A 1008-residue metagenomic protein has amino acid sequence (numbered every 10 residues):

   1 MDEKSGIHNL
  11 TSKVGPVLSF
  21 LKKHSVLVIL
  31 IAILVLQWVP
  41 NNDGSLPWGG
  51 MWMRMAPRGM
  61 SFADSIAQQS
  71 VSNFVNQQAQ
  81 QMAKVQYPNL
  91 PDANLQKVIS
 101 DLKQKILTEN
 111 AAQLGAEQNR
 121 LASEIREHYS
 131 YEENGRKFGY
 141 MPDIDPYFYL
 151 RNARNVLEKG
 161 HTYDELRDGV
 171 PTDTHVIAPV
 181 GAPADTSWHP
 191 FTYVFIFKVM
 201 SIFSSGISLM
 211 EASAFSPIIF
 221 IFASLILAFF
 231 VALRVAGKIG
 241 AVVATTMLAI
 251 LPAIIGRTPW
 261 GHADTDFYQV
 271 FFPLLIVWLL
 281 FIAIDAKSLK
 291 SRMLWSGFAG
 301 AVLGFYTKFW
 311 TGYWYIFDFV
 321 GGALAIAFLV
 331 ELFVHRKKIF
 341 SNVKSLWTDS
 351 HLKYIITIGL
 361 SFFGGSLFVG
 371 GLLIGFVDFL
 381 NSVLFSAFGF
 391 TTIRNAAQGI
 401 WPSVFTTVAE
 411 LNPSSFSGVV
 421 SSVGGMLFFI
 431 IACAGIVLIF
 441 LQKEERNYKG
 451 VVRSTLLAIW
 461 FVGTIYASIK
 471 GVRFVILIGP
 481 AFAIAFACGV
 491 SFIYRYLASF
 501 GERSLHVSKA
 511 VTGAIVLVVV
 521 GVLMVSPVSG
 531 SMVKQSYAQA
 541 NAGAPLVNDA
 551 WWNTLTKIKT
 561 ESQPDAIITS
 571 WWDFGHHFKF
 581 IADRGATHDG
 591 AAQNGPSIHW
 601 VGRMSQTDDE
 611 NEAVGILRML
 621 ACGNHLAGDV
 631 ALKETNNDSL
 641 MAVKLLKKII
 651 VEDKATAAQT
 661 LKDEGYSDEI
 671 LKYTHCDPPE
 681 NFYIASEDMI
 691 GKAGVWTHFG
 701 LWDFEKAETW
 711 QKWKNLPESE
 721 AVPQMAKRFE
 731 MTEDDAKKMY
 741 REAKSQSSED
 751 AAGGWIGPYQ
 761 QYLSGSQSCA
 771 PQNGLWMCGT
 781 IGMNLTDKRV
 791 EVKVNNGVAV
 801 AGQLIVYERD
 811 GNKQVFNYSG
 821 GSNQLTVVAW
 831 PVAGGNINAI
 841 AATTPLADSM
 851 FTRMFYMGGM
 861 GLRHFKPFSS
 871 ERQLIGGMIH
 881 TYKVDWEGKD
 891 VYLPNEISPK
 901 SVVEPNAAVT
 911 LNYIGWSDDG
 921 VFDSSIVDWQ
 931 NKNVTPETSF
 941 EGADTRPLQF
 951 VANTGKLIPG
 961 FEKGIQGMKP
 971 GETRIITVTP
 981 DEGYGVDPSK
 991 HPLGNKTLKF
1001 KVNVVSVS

Functional and structural regions predicted by a protein language model:
E3-G6, L10, K22-R126, P146 (+3 more regions): Extracytoplasmic
R54, Q104-V231, G240-M247, L251-F272: Active-site lumenal/periplasmic loops and adjacent helix-entry segments of GT-C-fold, multi-pass membrane
D168-T172, F215-R234, I239-F328, F461-T464: Membrane-embedded helix bundles of polyisoprenyl
D285, R292-M293, L303, I316-F363 (+1 more regions): Perimembrane helix-loop-helix junctions
K290, K337-I356, S422-I459: Membrane-interface helix-loop-helix junctions at transmembrane boundaries of multi-pass membrane enzymes, predominantly
V334, G364, G424-N447, I837 (+2 more regions): Hydrophobic, aromatic-rich transmembrane alpha-helices and their immediate juxtamembrane boundary segments
F363-D378, F388-K443, R453-S454: Alpha-helical transmembrane segments at the extracellular/periplasmic loop-to-helix junctions of multi-pass membrane
P894-S1008: Cross-family detector of peptidyl-prolyl cis-trans isomerase
